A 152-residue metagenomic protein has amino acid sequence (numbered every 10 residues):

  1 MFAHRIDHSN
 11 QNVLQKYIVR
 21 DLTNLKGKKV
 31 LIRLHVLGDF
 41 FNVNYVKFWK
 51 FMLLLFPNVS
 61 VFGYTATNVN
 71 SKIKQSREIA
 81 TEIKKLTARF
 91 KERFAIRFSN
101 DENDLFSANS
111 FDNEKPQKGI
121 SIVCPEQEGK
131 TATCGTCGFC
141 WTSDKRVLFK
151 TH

Functional and structural regions predicted by a protein language model:
M1-H152: Class I S-adenosyl-L-methionine
